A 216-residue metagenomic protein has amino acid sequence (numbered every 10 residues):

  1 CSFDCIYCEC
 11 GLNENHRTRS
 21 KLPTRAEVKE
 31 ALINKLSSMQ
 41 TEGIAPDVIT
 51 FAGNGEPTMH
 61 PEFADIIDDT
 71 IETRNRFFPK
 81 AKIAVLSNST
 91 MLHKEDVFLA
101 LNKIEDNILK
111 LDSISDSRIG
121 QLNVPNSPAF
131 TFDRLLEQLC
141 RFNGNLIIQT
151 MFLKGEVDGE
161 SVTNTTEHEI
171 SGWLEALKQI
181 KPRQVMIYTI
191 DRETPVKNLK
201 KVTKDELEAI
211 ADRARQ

Functional and structural regions predicted by a protein language model:
C1-E27: Canonical Radical SAM [4Fe-4S] cluster-binding loop centered on the CxxxCxxC motif and its immediate flanking residues
E9, V48-A52, A84: Short, conserved beta-strand segments within well-ordered enzyme catalytic domains that often line or immediately flank
R25, I67, I170, T203-E208: Amphipathic alpha-helical segments in well-structured domains
E30-A52: Short Fe-S-cluster ligation motifs
L36-M39, R74, A211-A214: Conserved hydrophobic residues forming the short capping helix/wall of the S-adenosyl-L-methionine
M59-K200: Conserved AdoMet/S-adenosylmethionine-binding subsite of the radical SAM
V196-Q216: Short acidic, glycine/proline-enriched helix-loop-strand junctions
